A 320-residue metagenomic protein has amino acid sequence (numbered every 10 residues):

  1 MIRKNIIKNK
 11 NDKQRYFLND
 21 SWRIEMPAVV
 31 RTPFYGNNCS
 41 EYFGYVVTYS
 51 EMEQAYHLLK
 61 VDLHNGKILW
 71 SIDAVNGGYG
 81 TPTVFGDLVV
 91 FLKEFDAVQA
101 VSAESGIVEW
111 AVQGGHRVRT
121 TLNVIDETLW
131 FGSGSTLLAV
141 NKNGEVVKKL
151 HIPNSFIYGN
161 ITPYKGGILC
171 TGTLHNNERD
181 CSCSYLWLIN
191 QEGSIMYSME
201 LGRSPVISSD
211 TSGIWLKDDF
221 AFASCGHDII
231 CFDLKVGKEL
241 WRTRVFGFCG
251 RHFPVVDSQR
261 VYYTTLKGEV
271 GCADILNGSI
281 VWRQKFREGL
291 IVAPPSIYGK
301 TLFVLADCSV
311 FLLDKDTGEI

Functional and structural regions predicted by a protein language model:
I2-I7, A28-L58, I72-Q99, V112-L138 (+5 more regions): Repeat-blade elements of multi-bladed beta-propeller folds
N5-T32, N65-K67: A short helix->beta-strand "capping" segment at the edge of beta-propeller domains
I7-K8, L18, N37, V46 (+2 more regions): Generic low-polarity alpha-helical segments
F17, S40, N65, S105 (+6 more regions): Alpha-helical structural elements
D20, D62-I68, F95, H116 (+4 more regions): Non-transmembrane, interaction-prone segments in cytosolic or luminal domains
D20-M26, K67-I72, I107-V112, E145-H151 (+4 more regions): A short beta-strand motif characteristic of beta-propeller blades
D62-N65, S102-S105, N141-E145, N190-S194 (+3 more regions): Short loop/turn segments that connect beta-strands within beta-propeller blades
